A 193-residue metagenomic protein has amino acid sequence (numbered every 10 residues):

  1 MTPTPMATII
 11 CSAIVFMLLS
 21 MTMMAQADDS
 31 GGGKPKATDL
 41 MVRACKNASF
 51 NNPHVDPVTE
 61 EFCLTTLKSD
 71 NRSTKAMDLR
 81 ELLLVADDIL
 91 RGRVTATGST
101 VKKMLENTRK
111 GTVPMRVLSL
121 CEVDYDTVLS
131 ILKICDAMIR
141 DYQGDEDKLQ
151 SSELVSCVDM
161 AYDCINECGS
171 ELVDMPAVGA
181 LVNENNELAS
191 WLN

Functional and structural regions predicted by a protein language model:
T2-S152, Y162-N193: Trafficking entry modules
V155: Conserved, well-structured core segments that form or line functional sites
V158-D159: Mature extracellular/passenger domains of Gram-negative fimbrial/pilin and adhesin proteins
